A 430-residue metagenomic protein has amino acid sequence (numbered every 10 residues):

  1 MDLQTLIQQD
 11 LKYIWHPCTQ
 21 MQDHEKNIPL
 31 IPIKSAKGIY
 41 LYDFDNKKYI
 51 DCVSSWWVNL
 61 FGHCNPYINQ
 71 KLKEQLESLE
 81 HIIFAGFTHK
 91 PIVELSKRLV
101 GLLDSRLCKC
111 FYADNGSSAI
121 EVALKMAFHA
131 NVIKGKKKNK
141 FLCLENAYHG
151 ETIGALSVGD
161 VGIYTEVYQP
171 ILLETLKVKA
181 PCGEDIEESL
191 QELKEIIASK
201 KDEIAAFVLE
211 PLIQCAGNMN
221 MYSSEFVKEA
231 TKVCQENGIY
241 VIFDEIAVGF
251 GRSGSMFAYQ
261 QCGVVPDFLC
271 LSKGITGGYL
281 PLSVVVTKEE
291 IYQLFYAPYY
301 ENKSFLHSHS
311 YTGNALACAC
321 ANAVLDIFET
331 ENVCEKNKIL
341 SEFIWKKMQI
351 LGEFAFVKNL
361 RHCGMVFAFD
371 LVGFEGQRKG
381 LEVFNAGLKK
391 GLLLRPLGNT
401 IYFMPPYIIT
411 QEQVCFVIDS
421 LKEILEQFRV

Functional and structural regions predicted by a protein language model:
M1-V430: Conserved N-terminal phosphate-binding loop of PLP-dependent enzymes in the Aspartate aminotransferase
